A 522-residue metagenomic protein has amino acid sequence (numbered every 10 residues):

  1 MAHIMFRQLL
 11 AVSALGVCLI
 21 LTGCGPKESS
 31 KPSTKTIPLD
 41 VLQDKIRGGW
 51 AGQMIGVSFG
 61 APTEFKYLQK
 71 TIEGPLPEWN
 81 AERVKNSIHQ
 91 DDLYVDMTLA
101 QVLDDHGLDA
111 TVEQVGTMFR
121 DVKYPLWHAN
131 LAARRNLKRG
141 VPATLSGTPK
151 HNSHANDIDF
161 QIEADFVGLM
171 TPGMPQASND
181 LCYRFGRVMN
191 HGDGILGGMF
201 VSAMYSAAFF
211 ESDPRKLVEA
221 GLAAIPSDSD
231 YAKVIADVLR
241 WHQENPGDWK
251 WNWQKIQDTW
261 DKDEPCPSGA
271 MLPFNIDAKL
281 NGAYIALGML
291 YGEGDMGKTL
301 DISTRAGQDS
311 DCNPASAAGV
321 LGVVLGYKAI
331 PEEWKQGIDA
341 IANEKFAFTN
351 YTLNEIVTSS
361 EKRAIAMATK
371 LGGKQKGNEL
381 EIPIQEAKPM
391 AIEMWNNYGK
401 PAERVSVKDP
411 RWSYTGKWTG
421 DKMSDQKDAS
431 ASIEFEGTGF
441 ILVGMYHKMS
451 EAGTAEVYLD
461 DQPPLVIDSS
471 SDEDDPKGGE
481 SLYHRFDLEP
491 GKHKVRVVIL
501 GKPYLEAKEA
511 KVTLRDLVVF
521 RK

Functional and structural regions predicted by a protein language model:
M1-S13: Bacterial N-terminal signal peptides that target proteins for export
L21-G23: C-terminal motif of bacterial Sec signal peptides marking the signal peptidase cleavage site
I37-G60: Mature N-terminal segment immediately following signal peptide/propeptide cleavage in secreted/periplasmic
L42, S146-A155, F166-M174, Y183-V188 (+1 more regions): Accessory "access/gating" subregions that flank catalytic or transport cores
F59, K66, K70-P77, N190-D193 (+3 more regions): Catalytic phosphate/nucleotide-handling subdomain of diverse soluble enzymes
A61-M97, V112-W127: Active-site-surrounding "flap" and adjacent substrate/cofactor-binding loops of secreted or lumenal enzymes, prototyped
G107-D159, L169: Extracytoplasmic mature domains of secreted/periplasmic and thylakoid-lumen proteins
P383-K522: Glycan-recognition surfaces in beta-rich domains, encompassing non-catalytic CBMs and lectin-like receptor-binding
